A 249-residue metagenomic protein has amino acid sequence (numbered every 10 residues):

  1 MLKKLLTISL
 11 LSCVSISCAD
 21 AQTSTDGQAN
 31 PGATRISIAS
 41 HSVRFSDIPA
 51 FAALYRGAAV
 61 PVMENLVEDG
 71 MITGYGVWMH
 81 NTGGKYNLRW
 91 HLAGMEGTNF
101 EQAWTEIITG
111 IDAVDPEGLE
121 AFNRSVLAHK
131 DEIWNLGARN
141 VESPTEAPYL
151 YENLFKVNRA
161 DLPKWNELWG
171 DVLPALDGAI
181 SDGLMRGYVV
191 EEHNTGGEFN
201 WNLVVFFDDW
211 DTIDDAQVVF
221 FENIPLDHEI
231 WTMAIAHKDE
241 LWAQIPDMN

Functional and structural regions predicted by a protein language model:
M1-K4: Positively charged n-region of N-terminal signal peptides that target proteins for export
L11-C18: Hydrophobic h-region of N-terminal signal peptides that target proteins for export in Gram-negative bacteria
A21-N249: Short S/T/G/P-rich N-terminal loop/turn motif that feeds into the first structured element of a domain
